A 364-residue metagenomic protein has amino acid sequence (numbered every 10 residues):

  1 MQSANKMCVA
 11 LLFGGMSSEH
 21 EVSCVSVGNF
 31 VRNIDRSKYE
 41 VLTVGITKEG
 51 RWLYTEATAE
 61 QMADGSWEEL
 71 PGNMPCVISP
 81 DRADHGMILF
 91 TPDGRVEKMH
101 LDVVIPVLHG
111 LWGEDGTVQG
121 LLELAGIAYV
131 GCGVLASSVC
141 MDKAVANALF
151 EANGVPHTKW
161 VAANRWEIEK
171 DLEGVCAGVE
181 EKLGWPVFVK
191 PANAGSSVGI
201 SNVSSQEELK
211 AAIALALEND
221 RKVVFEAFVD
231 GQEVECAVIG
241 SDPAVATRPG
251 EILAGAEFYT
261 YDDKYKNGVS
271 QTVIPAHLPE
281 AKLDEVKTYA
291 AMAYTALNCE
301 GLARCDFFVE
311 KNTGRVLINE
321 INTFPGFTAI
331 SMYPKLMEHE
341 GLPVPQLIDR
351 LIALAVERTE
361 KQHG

Functional and structural regions predicted by a protein language model:
M1-V130, V134-L135, V139-M141, V145 (+2 more regions): ATP-binding N-terminal substructure of ATP-dependent carboxylate-amine bond-forming enzymes
Q2-L12, S17-S18, C24-G28, G94 (+2 more regions): Active-site nucleotide/adenylate-binding loops and adjacent lid/helix of ATP-dependent enzymes
Q2-M7, F13-M16, G154, P279-G364: ATP-dependent carboxylate activation and anion-phosphoryl transfer catalytic cores that bind Mg-ATP to form
M7, H85, T158, L183 (+6 more regions): Change "...and in nucleic-acid phosphodiester-cleaving endonucleases..." to "...and in nucleic-acid processing enzymes
V41, A128-Y129, H157, V187 (+1 more regions): Hydrophobic beta-strand scaffold residues
T58-M62, A148-E151, C176-V179, Q206 (+2 more regions): Short, hinge-like loop/turn segments at secondary-structure boundaries
S201-T288, K311, R315-L317: Phosphate-binding site of ATP-dependent enzymes
